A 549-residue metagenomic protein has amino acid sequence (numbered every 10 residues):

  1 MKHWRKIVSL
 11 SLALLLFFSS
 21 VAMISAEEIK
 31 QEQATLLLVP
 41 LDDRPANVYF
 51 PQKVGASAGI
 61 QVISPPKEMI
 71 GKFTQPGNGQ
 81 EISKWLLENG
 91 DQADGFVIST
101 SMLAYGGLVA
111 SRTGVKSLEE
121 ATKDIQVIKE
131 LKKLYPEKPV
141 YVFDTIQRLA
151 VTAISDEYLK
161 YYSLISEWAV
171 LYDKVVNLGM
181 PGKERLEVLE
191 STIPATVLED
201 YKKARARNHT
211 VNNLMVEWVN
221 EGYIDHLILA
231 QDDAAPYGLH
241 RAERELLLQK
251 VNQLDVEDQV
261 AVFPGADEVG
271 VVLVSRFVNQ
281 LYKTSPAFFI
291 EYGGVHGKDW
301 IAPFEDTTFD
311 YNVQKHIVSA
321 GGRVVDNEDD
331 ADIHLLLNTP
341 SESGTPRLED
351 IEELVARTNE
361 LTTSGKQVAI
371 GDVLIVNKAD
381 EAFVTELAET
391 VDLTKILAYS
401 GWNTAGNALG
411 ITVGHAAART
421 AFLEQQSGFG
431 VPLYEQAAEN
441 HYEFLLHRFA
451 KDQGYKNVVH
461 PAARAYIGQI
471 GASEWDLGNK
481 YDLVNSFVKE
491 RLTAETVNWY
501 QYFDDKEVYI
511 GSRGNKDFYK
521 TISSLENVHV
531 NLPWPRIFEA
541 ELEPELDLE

Functional and structural regions predicted by a protein language model:
M1-S11: Bacterial N-terminal signal peptides that target proteins for export
I7, A22-I24, L108-A110: A generic structural micro-environment signature that highlights single residues at secondary-structure boundaries
S11-L12, V528: Generic detection of intrinsically disordered/low-complexity segments and helix-coil linkers/edges
L12, L16-S20: Hydrophobic core
S19-K30: Sec-dependent signal peptide cleavage junction
E28-E549: An N-terminal assembly and electron-transfer interface module characteristic of large anaerobic redox and radical
